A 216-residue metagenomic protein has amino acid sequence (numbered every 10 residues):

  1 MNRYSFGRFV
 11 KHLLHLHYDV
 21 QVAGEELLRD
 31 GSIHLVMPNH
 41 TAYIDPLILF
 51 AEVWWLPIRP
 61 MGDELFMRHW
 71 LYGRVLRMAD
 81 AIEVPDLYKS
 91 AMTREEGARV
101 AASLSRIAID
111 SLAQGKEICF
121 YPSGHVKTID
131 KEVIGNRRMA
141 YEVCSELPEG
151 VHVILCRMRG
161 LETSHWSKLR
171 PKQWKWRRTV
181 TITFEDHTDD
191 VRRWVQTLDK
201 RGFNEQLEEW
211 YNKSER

Functional and structural regions predicted by a protein language model:
F9-H40: Helix-to-loop junction immediately C-terminal to a conserved catalytic motif
R29-R94: Catalytic core of membrane glycerolipid acyltransferases/transacylases, capturing the structured, soluble-facing
I33-H34, G115-C119: Loop/turn-to-beta-strand initiation segments
N39, D63, S123, C156-M158: Cofactor-binding loop segments of dinucleotide-utilizing enzymes, especially the Rossmann-like FAD- and NAD(P)+-binding
W70, L104-A113: Short, charged beta->alpha transition segments
E96-S103: Glycine-rich anion/phosphate-binding loops
E117, H125-L198: A cross-family acyltransferase "interaction/gating" segment
D186-R216: A cross-taxonomic marker for long C-terminal extensions/tails that follow the last structured domain
